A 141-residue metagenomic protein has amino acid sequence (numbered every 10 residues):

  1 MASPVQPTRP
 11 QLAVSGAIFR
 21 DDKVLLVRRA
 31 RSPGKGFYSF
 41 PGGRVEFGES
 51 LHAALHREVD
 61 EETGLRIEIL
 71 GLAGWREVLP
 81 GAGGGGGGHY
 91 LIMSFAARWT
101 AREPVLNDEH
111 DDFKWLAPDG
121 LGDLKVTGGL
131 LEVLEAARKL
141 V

Functional and structural regions predicted by a protein language model:
M1-Q6, G81-G85: Short, P/G- and charge-enriched loop/turn segments at secondary-structure junctions
A2-V24: Conserved N-terminal beta-strand and adjoining loop/helix that marks the start of the Nudix/MutT-like hydrolase domain
I18, L26, A97-W99, W115: Conserved hydrophobic "DFG−1" position in protein kinase catalytic cores
D21, L72-W75: Residue-level recognition of beta-strand microenvironments
S32-Y38: A conserved beta-turn-beta hairpin within the catalytic core of GNAT-like acetyltransferases that forms part
F40-L72, F95: The catalytic Nudix box helix
R76-E103, A137: Active-site-adjacent beta-strand/loop module that shapes the phosphate/pyrophosphate-binding cleft
V105-A137: NUDIX/MutT-family hydrolases
